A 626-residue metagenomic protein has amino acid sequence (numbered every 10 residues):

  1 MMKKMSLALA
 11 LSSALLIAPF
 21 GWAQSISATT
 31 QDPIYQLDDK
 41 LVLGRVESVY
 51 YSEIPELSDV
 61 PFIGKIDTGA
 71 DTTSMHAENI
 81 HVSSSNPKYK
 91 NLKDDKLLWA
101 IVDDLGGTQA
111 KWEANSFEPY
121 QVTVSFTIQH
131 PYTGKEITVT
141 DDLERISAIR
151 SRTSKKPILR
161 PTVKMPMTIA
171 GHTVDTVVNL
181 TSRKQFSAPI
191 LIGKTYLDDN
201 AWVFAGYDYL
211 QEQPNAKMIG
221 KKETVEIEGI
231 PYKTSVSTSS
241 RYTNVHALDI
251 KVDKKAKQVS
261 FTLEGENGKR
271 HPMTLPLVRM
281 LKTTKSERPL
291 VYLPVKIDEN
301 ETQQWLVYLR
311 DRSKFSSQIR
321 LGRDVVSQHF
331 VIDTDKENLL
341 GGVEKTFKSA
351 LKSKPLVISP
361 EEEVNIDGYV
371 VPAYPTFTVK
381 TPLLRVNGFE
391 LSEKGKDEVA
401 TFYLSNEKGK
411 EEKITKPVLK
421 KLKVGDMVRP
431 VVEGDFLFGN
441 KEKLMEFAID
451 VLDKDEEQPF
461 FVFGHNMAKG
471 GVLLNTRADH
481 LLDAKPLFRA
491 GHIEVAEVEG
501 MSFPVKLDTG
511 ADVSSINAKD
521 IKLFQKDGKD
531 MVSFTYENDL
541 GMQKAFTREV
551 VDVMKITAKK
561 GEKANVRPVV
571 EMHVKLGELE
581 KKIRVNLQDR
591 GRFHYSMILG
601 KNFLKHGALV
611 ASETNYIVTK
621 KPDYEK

Functional and structural regions predicted by a protein language model:
M1-W22: Gram-negative bacterial Sec-dependent N-terminal signal peptides
A23-K626: Pepsin/retropepsin-fold aspartyl endopeptidases
